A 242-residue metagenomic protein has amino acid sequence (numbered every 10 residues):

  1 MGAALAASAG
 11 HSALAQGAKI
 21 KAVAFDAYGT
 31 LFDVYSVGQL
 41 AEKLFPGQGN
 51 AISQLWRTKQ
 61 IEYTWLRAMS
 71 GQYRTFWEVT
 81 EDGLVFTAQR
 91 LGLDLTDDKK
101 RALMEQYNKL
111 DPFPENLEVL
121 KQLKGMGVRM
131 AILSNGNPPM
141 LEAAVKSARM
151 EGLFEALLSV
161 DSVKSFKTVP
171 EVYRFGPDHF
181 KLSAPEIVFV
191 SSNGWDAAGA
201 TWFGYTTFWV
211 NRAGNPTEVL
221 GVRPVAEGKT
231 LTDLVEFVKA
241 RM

Functional and structural regions predicted by a protein language model:
M1-F25: Non-catalytic pre-domain segments flanking phosphatase-related domains
A3, S8, K121, L133 (+2 more regions): Asp-based, Mg2+/Mn2+-dependent phosphohydrolase catalytic module
G17-I61: Active-site neighborhood of HAD-like aspartate-dependent phosphohydrolases
G38, S53, R57, W77 (+2 more regions): An amphipathic alpha-helix signature
L44, T64-R101: A metal-dependent, Asp-based hydrolase signature
W77-E78, L95-I132, E142: Short, acidic loop-to-helix structural element flanking the phosphoryl-transfer center in phosphate-processing enzymes
